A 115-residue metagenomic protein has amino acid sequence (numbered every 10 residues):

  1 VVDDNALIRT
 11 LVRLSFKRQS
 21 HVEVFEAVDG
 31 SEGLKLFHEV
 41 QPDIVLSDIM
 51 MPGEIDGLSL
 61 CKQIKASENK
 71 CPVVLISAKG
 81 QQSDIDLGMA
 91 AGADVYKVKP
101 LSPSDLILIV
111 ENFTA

Functional and structural regions predicted by a protein language model:
A6-F25: Two-component/phosphorelay signaling modules centered on CheY-like receiver
D29-E32, I55-S59: Acidic catalytic/metal-coordinating carboxylates
H38-V40, I64-K70, A91: Conserved phosphotransfer cores of two-component systems
V40-L46: Active-site beta3 strand of CheY-like receiver
I49-P52, K79: The short loop immediately C-terminal to the conserved phospho-acceptor aspartate in CheY-like receiver
S59, G80-V95, L108: Alpha4 helix (beta4-alpha4-beta5 surface) of REC/receiver domains from two-component response regulators
L101-V110: C-terminal output helix
